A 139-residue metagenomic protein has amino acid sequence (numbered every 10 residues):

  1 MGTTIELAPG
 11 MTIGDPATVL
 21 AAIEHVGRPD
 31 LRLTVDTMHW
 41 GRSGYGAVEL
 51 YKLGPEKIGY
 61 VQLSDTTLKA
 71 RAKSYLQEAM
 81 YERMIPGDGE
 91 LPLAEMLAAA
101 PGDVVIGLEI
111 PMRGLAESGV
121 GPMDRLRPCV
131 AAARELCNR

Functional and structural regions predicted by a protein language model:
P9-M11: Short, internal active-site loops enriched in acidic
I13-V35, G41-R139: Histidine-acidic metal/acid-base catalytic patches
